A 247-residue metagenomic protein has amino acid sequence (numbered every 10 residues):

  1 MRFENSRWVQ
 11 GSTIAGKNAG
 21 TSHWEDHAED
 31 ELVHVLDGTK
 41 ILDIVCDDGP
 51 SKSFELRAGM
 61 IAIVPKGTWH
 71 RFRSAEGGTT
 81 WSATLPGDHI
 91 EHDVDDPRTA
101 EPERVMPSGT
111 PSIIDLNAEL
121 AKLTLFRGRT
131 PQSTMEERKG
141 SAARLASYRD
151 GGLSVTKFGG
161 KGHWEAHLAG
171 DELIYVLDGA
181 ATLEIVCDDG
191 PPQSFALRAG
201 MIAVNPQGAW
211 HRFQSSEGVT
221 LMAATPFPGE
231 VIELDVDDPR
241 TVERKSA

Functional and structural regions predicted by a protein language model:
M1-W24, P97-V155, H163, K245-A247: A short, N-terminal "cap"/entry segment at the start of jelly-roll beta-barrel domains of the cupin/DSBH fold
T13, T21-W24, G38-I44, I61 (+4 more regions): Short beta-strand segments in beta-sandwich/barrel cores
H23-D26, D30-V35, S53-F54, A62 (+6 more regions): His/acidic/aromatic-lined binding-pocket segments of jelly-roll/cupin-type domains and related regulatory beta-sandwich
H27-C46, F158, L168-C187, A224: Short, conserved beta-strand element in jelly-roll/cupin
L36-D37, R57, L177-D178, R198 (+1 more regions): A cytosolic small-molecule/anion-sensing beta-strand core signal
D47-K66, C187-Q207: Short acidic-glycine-tyrosine-enriched beta hairpin
K66-D93, R198-A199, Q207-L234: Ligand-binding loop in jelly-roll beta-barrel domains
D88-R104, G229-S246: Short peripheral tails and domain-boundary helices/loops at the edges of structured domains
